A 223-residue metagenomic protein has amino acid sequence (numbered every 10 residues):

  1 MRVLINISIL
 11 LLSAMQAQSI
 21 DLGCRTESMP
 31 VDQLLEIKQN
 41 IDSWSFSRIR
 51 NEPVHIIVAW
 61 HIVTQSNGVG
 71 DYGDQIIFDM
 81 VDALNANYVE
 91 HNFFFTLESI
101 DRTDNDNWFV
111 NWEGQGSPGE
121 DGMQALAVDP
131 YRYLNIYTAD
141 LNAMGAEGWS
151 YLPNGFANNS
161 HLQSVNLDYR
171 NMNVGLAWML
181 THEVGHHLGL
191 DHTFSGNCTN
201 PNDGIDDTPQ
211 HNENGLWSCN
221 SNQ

Functional and structural regions predicted by a protein language model:
M1-R25: Bacterial Sec-dependent N-terminal signal peptides
N6, Q124-A125, A139, H186 (+1 more regions): General alpha-helical segment detector with a strong preference for membrane-spanning helices and helix-boundary regions
S13, V89, G189-T193: Hydrophobic/aromatic-lined pockets within catalytic cores
Q18-L134, T138-N142: Propeptide-to-catalytic entry region of secreted or membrane-anchored zinc metalloproteases
D140-H161: Catalytic zinc-binding patch centered on the HExxH motif and its immediate surroundings that defines zinc-dependent
V165-L167: Active-site glycine-rich loop that binds ribose-phosphate moieties when present
R170-Q223: The catalytic-center signature of Zn2+-dependent metalloproteases
